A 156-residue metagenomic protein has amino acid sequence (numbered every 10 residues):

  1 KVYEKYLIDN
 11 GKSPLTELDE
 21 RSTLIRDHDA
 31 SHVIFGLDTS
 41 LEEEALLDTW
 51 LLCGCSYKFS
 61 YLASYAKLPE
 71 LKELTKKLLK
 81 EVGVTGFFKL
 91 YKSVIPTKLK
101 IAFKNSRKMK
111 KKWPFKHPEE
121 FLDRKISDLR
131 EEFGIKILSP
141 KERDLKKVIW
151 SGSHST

Functional and structural regions predicted by a protein language model:
K1-F121: Core of folded catalytic or high-affinity ligand/protein-binding domains in predominantly eukaryotic proteins
P96-T156: Long, solvent-exposed, polar/charged low-complexity segments
